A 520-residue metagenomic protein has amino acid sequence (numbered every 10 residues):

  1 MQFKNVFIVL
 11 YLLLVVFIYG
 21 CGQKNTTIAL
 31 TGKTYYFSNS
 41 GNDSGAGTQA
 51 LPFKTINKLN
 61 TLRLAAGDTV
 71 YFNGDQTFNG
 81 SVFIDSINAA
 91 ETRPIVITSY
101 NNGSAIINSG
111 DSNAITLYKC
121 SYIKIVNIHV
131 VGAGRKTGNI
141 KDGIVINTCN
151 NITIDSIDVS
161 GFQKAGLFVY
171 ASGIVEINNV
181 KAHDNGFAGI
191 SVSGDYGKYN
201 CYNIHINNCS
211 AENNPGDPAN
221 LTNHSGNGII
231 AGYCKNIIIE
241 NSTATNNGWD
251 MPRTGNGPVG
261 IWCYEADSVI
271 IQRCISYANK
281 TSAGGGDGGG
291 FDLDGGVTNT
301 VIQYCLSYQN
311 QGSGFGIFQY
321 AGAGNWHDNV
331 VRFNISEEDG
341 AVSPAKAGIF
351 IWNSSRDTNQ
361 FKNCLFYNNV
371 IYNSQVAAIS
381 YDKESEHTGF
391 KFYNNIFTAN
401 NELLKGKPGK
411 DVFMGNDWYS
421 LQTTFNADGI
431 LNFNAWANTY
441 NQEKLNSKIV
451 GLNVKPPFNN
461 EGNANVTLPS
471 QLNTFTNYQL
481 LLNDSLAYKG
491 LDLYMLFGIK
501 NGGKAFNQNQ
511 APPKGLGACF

Functional and structural regions predicted by a protein language model:
M1-I8: Bacterial N-terminal signal peptides that target proteins for export
V9-F17: Bacterial N-terminal signal peptides
F17-T31: Bacterial Sec-dependent N-terminal signal peptides
T34-N73, T77-N79, F83, D111-A114 (+4 more regions): Acidic Gly/Asp/Thr-rich repetitive segments characteristic of extracellular carbohydrate-active and adhesion proteins
N57, L62-A66, T77-V96, A105-I152 (+5 more regions): Extracellular beta-strand-rich solenoid/capping regions of secreted or surface-exposed proteins that bind or remodel
S81-D85, S109-T116, T137-V145, G161-Y170 (+8 more regions): Extracellular beta-strand/beta-solenoid scaffold signature
P94, T98-G103, S121-G132, N150-G161 (+14 more regions): Right-handed parallel beta-helix
I430-F520: Surface beta-loop-beta hairpin patches that serve as ligand-binding interfaces in beta-rich domains
